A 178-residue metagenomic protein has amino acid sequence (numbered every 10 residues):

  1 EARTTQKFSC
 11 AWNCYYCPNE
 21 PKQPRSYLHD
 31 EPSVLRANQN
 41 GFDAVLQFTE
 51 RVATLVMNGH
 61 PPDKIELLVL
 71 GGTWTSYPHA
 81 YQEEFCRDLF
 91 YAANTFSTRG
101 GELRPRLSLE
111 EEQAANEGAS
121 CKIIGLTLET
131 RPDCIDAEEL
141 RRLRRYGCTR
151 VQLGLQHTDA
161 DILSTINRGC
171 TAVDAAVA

Functional and structural regions predicted by a protein language model:
E1, Y15, L68-G72: Non-membrane alpha-helical segments in proteins
E1-W12, Q47-M57: Glycine-rich, N-terminal phosphate-binding loop and its surrounding beta-alpha-beta segment
A2-F42: Canonical Radical SAM [4Fe-4S] cluster-binding loop centered on the CxxxCxxC motif and its immediate flanking residues
F8, P61, A119-S120: Short, flexible hinge/linker loops that cap or flank conserved catalytic cores
N13-P18, K22, D63, Y146-L153: Short coil-to-beta-strand
E20, L55-L67: Replace the tail clause
S26-E50, L67, G71-A178: Conserved non-cysteine loop/helix-boundary elements of the Radical SAM core domain that shape
